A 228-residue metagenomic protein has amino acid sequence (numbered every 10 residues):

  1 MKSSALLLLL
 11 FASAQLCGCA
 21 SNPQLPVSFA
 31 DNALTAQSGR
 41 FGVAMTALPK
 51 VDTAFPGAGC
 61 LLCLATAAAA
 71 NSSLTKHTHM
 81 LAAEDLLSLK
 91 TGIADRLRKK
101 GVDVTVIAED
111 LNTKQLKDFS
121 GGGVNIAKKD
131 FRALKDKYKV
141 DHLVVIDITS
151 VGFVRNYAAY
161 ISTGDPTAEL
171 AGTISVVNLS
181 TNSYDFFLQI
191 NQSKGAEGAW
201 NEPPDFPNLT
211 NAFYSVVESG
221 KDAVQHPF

Functional and structural regions predicted by a protein language model:
M1-L6: Bacterial N-terminal signal peptides that target proteins for export
C19-A54, G101, K137-Y138, S150-F153 (+1 more regions): C-terminal/domain-edge helix-coil "capping" segments
C19-N112, D118, H226-F228: A structural "domain/chain start" motif
L74-E84, K117-G121, I161, E202-T210: Second-shell loop/turn segments in exported
L86, K90-A94, K128-R132, V217 (+2 more regions): Extracytoplasmic/secreted envelope proteins and their assembly/folding machinery, especially bacterial periplasmic
R96, K100-V145, V154: Short, solvent-exposed, polar/charged sequence segments at loop or secondary-structure edges
N156-S162: Outer-membrane beta-barrel translocator domains and adjoining extracellular loop/strand segments of Gram-negative
